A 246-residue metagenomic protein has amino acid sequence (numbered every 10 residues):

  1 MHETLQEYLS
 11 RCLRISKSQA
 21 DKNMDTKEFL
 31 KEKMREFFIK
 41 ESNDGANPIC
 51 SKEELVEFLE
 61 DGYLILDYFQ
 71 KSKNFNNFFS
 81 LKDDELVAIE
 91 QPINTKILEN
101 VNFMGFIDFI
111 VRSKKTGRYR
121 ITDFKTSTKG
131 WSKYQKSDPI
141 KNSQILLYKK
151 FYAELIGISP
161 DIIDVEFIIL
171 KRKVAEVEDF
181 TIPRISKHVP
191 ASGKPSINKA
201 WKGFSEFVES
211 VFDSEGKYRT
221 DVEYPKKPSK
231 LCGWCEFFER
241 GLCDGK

Functional and structural regions predicted by a protein language model:
M1-K246: RecB-family 4Fe-4S metal-dependent nuclease core
